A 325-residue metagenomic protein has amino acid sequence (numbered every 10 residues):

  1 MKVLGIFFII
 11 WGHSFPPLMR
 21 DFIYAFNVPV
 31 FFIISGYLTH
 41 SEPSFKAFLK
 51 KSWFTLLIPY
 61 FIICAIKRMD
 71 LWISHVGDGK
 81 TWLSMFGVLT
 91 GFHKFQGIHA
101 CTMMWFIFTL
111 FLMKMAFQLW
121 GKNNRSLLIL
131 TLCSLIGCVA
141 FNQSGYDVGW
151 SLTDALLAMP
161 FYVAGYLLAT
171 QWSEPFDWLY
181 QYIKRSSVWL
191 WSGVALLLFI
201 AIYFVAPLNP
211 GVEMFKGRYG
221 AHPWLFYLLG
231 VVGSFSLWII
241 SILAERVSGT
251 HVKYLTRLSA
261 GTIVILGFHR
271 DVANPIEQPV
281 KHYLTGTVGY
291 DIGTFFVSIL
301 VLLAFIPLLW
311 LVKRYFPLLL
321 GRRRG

Functional and structural regions predicted by a protein language model:
M1-G325: Alpha-helical transmembrane segments and their immediate juxtamembrane cytosolic regions
